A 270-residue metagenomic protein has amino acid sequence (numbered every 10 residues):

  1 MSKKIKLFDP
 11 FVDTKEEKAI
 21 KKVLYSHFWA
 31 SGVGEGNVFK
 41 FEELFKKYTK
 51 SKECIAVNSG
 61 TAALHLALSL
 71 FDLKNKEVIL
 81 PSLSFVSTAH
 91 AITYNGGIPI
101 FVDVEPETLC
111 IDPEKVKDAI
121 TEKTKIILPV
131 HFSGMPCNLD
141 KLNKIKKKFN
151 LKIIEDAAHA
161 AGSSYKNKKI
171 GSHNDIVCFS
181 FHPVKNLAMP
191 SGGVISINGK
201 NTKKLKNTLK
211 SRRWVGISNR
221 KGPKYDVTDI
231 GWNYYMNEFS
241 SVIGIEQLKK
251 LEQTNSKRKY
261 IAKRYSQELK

Functional and structural regions predicted by a protein language model:
M1-S31: N-terminal "arm"/small-domain region of PLP-dependent enzymes with the aminotransferase-like
D9-P10, F132, L248: Conserved donor-binding loops in enzymes that form glycosidic bonds
K18-K21, Y25, H65, P113-T121 (+2 more regions): Amphipathic, non-transmembrane alpha-helical secondary structure
F28, A160-K166, H173-K270: Active-site region of PLP-dependent enzymes
F28-E77, L83, A91-N95, I100-D103 (+1 more regions): Phosphate-binding glycine-rich loop
E43, D140-N143, K168, K263 (+1 more regions): Active-site phosphate/pyrophosphate- and oxyanion-stabilizing loops and adjacent acidic/basic residues in soluble
S69-K148, K152-A157, S164: PLP-dependent aminotransferase-like
